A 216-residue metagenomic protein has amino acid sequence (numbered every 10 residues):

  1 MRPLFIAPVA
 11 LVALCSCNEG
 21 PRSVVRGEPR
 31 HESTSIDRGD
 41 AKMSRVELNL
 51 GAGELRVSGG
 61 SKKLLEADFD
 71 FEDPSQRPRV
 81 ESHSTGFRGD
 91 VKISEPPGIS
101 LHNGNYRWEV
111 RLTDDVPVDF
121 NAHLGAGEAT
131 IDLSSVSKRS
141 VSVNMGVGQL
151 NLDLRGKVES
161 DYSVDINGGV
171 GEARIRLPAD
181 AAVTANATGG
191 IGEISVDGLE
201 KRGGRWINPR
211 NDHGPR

Functional and structural regions predicted by a protein language model:
M1-F5: Positively charged n-region of N-terminal signal peptides that target proteins for export
A13-S16: C-terminal motif of bacterial Sec signal peptides marking the signal peptidase cleavage site
N18-V25: Bacterial lipoprotein signal-peptidase II cleavage site
G27-A41, V57-G60, E66-N105, S142 (+1 more regions): Short, surface-exposed interaction patches in beta-rich subdomains that mediate adhesion/assembly near membranes
S44-N49: Mature N-terminal segment immediately following signal peptide/propeptide cleavage in secreted/periplasmic
G51-E54: Short polar catalytic/cofactor-binding loops
N121-L150: Right-handed parallel beta-helix
